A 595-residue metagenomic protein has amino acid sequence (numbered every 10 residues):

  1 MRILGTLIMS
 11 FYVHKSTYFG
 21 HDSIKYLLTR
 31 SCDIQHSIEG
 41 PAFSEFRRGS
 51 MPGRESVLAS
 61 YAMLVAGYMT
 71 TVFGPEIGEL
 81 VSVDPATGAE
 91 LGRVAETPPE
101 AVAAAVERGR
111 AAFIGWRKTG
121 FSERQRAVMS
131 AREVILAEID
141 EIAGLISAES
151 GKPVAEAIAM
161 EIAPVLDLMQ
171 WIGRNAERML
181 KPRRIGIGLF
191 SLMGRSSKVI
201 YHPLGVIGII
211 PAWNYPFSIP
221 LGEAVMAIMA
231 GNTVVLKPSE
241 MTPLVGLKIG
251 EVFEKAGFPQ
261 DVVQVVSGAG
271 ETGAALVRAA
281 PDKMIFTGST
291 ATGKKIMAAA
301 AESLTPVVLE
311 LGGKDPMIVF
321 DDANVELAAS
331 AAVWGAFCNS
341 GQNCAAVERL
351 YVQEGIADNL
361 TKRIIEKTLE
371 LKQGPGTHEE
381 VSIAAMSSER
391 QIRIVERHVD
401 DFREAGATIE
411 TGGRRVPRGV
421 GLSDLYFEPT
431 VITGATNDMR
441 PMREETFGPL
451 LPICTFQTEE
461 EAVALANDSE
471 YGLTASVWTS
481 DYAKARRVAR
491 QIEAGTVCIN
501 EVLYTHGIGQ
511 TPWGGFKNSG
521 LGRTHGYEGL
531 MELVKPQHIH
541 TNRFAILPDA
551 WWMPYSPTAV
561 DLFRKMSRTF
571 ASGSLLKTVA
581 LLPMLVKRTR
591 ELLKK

Functional and structural regions predicted by a protein language model:
V13-K15, D22: Short hydrophobic alpha-helical segments enriched in small aliphatic residues
H36, F46, M51-R195, S387 (+1 more regions): N-terminal Rossmann-like NAD(P)+-binding subdomain of aldehyde/semialdehyde dehydrogenases
F46, P52-G53, D84-R93, I318 (+2 more regions): Conserved C-terminal structural/oligomerization subdomain of aldehyde/semialdehyde dehydrogenase
G88, R124, I146, M169 (+9 more regions): Residue-level signal for inorganic ion chemistry
F113, R117, R132-I135, I139 (+17 more regions): Structural signal for hydrophobic packing residues in well-ordered secondary-structure cores of soluble enzyme domains
G186-L327, F456, L582: Rossmann-like NAD(P) dinucleotide-binding subdomain of oxidoreductase/dehydrogenase enzymes
A291-T436, I499, M584, R588: ALDH superfamily catalytic-core signature
